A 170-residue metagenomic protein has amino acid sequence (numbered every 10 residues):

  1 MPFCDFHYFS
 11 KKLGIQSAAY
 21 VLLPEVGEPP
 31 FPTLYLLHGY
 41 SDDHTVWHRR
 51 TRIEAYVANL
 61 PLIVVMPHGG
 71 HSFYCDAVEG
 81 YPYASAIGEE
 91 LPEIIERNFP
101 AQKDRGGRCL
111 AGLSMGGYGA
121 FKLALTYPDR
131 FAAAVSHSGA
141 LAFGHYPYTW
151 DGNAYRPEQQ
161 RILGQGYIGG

Functional and structural regions predicted by a protein language model:
M1-G170: Non-catalytic cap/lid and distal C-terminal segments of serine-dependent acyl enzymes
